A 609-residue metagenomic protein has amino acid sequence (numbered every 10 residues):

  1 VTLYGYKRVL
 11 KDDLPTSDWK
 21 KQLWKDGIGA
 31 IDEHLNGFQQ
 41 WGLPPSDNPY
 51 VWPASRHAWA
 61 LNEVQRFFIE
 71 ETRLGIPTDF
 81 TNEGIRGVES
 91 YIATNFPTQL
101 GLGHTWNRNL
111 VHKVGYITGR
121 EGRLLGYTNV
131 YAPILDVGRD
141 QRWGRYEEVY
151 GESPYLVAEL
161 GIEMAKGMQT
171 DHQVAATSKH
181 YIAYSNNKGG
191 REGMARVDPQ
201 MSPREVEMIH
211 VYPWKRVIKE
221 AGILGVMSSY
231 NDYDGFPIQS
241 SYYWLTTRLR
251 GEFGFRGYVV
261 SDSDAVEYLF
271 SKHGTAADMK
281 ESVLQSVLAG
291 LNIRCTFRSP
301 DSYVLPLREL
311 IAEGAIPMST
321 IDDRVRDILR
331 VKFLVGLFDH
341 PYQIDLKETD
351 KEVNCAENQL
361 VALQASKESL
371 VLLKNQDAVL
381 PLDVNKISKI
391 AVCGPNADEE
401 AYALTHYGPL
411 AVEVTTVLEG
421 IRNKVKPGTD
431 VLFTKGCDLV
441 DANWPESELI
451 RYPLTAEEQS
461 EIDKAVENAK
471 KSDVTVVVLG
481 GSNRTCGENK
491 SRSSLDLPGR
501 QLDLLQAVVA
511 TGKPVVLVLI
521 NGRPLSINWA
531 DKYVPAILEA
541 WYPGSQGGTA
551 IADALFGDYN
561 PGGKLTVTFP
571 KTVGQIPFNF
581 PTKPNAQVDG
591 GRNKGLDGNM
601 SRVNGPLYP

Functional and structural regions predicted by a protein language model:
V1-P609: Glycoside hydrolase catalytic-domain context in secreted enzymes
